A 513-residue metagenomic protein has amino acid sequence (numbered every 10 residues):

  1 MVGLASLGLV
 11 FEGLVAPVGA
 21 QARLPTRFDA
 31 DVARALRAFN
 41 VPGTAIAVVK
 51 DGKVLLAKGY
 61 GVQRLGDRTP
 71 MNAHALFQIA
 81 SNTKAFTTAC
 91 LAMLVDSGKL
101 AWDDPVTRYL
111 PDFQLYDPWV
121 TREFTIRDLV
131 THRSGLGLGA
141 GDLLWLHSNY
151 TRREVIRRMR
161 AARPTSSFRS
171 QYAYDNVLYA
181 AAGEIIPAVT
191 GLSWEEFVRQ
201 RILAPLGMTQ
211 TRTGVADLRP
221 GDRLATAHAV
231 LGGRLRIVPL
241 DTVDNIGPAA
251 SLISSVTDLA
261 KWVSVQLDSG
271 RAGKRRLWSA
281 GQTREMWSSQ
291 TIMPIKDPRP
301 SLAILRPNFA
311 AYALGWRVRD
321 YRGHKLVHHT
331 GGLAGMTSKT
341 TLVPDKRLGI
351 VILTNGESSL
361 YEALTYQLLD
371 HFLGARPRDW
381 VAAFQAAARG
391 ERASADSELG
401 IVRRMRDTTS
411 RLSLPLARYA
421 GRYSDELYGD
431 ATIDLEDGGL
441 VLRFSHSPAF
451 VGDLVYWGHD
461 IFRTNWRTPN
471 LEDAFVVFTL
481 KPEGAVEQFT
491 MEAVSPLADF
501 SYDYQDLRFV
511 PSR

Functional and structural regions predicted by a protein language model:
V2-G13: Bacterial N-terminal signal peptides
A16-A20: Sec/Tat signal peptide C-region and signal peptidase I cleavage site
Q21-A57, R157, P187-Q200, A204 (+1 more regions): Catalytic loop of the DD-peptidase/beta-lactamase superfamily, centered on the K-T-G motif and neighboring
G43-A47, P118, D142, Q171 (+2 more regions): Surface-exposed patches in mature extracellular/periplasmic domains of secreted proteins
V62-N176, G183, T190-L192, Q200 (+3 more regions): Active-site-proximal loop and beta-strand segments within enzyme catalytic domains
T125, L178, S255-D258: An acidic site on a long C-lobe helix of protein kinase domains
N176-V177, L360: Short acidic alpha-helix initiation/capping motifs at coil-to-helix transition points, especially at protein N-termini
